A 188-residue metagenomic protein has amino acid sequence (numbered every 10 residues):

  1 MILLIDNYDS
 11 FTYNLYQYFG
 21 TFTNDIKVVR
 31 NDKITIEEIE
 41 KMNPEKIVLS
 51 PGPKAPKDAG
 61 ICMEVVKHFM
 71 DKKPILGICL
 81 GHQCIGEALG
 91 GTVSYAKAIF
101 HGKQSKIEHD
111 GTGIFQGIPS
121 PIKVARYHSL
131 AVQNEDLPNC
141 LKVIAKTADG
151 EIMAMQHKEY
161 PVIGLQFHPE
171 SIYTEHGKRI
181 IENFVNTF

Functional and structural regions predicted by a protein language model:
M1, N24-D25, E45, P74-L76 (+3 more regions): Structural signature of beta-strand start/N-cap positions in the alpha/beta core of ABC transporter nucleotide-binding
I2-F19, N31: N-terminal beta1-alpha1 ligand-phosphate binding loop
D25-N31: Short hydrophobic/Thr-rich beta-strand motif most characteristic of the beta2 strand and flanking loop of CheY-like
T35-N43: Short amphipathic alpha-helix with an adjacent loop that forms part of the alpha/beta core around
P44-G117, I181-N183: Cysteine-nucleophile active-site neighborhood
C79, H128, H168: Histidine-centered divalent metal-coordination motifs
G113-Y160: Catalytic beta-strand/loop cores that center a nucleophilic Ser/Cys/Thr and support acyl-enzyme chemistry
S171-F188: Acyltransferase
